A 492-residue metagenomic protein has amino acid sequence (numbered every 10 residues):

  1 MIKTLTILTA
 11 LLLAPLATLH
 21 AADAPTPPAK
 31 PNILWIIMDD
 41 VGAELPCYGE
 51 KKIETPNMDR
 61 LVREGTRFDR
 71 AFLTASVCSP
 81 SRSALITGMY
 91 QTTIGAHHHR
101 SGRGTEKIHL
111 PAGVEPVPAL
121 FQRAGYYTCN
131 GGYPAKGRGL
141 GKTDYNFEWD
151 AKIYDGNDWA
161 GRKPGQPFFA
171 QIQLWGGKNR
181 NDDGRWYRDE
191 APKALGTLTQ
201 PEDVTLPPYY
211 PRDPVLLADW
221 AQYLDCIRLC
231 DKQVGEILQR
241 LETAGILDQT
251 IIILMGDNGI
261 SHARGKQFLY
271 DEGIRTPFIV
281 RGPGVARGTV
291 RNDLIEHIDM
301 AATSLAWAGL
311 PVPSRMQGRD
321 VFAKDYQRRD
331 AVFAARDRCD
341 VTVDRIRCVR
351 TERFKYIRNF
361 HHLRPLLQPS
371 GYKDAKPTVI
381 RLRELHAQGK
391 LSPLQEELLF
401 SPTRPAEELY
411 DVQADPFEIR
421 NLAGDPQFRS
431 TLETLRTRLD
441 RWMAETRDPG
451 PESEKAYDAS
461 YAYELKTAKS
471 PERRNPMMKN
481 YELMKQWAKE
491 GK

Functional and structural regions predicted by a protein language model:
I2-L13, L19-E408, P416-T437, P451 (+1 more regions): Formylglycine-dependent sulfatase
R436, R441-A444: Beta-rich accessory regions
P451-L465: Short, charged, surface-exposed hinge/linker loops at domain edges that act as mobile lids or interdomain connectors
